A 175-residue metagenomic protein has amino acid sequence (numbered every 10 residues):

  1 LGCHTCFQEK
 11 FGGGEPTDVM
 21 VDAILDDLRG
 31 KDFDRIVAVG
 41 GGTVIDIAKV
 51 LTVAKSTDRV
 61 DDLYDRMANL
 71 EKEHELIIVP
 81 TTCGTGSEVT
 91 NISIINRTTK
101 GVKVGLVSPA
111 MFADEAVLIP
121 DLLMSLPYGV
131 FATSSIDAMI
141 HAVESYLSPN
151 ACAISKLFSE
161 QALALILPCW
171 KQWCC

Functional and structural regions predicted by a protein language model:
L1-R59, A68, Q172-C175: N-terminal small/polar loop signature for handling phosphorylated ligands or for N-terminal nucleophile
M20-I24, R29-D32, I47, S135-A138 (+4 more regions): General structural feature for long, well-ordered alpha-helical segments within catalytic domains of soluble enzymes
K31-G42, G86, T90-I92, T133-S134 (+2 more regions): A broadly tuned preference for mixed-charge, low-complexity surface segments
S56-A153: A glycine/threonine-rich phosphate-anchoring loop and its flanking beta-alpha core in nucleotide/phosphate-binding
S145-C175: Active-site segments that bind and position negatively charged phosphate/pyrophosphate groups
